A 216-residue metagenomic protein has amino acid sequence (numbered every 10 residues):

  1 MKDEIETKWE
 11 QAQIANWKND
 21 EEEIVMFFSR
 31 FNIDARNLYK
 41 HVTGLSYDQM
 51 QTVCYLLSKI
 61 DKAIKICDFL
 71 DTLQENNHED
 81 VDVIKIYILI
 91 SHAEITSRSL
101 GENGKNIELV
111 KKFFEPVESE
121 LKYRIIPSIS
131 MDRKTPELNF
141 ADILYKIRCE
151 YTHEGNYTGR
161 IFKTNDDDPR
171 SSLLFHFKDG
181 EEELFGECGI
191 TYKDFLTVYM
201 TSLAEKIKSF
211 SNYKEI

Functional and structural regions predicted by a protein language model:
M1-L89, Y213-I216: Extended intrinsically disordered or low-complexity regions, especially N/C-terminal cytosolic tails and loops, rather
T7-K8, T43-V53, D132-I216: Polyanionic, low-complexity intrinsically disordered segments
K8, F27, H41, L56-K59 (+6 more regions): Charge-rich, solvent-exposed alpha-helical interaction surfaces
I14, E118-S119, A204: Short linear sequence elements within intrinsically disordered, low-complexity coil regions
A35, A63-I66, V83, N106-I107 (+3 more regions): Short amphipathic alpha-helical segments that mediate assembly, nucleic-acid/protein binding, or membrane association
D68-L70, S99-L100, Y157-T164: Short regulatory "switch" loops immediately downstream of catalytic or recognition motifs within protein catalytic
I86-N139, K146, E154, T158: Flexible secondary-structure boundary motifs
